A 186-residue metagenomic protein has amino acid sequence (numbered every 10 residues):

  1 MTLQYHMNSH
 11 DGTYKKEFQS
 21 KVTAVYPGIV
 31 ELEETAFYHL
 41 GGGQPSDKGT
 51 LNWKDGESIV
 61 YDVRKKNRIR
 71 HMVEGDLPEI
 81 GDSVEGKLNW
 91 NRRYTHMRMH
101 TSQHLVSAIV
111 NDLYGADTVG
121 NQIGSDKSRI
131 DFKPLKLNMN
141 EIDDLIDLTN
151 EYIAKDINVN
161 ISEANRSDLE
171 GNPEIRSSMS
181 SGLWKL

Functional and structural regions predicted by a protein language model:
M1-L186: A glycine- and charged-residue-rich anion-binding loop/surface
